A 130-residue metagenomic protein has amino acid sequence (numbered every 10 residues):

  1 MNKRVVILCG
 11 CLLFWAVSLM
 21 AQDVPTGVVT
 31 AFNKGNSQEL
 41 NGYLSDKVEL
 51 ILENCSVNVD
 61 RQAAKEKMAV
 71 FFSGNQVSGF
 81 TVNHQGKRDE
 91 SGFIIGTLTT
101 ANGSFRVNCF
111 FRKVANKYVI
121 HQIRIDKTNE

Functional and structural regions predicted by a protein language model:
M1-I7: Bacterial N-terminal signal peptides that target proteins for export
W15-S18: N-terminal signal peptide c-region/cleavage motif recognized by signal peptidases
A21-N36: Short, aromatic-enriched amphipathic alpha-helices that serve as compact interaction elements
E39-L40: Solenoid-repeat scaffolds in large eukaryotic assemblies
L44-D46, N54-S56, H84-G86, L98-T100 (+2 more regions): A mature extracytoplasmic/lumenal domain signature
L44-G79: Short solvent-exposed beta->alpha transition segments
E66-G103: Surface-exposed, charged secondary-structure patches
S104-E130: Short beta-strand edge/turn micro-motifs at domain boundaries
